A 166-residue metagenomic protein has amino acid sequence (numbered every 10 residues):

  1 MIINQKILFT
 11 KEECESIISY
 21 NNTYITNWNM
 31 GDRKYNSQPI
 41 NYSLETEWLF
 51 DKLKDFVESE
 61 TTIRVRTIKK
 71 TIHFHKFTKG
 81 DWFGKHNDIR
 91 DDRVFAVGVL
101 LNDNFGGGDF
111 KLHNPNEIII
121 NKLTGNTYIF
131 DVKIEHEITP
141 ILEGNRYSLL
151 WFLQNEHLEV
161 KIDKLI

Functional and structural regions predicted by a protein language model:
M1-T67, T71, I166: Non-heme Fe(II)/2-oxoglutarate
K54-I166: Catalytic core of non-heme Fe(II) oxygenases with the double-stranded beta-helix
